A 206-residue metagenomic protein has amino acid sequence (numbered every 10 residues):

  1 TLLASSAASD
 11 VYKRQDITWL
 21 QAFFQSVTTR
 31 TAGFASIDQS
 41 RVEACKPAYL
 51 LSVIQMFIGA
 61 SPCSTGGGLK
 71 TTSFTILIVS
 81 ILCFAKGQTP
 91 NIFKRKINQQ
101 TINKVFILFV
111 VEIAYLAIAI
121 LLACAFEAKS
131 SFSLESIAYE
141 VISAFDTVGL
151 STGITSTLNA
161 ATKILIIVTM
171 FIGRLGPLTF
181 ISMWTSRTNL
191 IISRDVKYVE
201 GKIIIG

Functional and structural regions predicted by a protein language model:
T1-Y12: Single conserved hydrophobic/aromatic residue that forms the stacking wall/gate of nucleotide- or nucleobase-binding
K13, V27, A44, S64 (+3 more regions): Hydrophobic alpha-helical scaffolding
K13-A44, L50-G59, F132-N159, L165-I167: Pore-loop/selectivity-filter region of tetrameric P-loop cation channels
D16-T31, I78-T101, I142-F145, I192-G206: Juxtamembrane inter-helical linkers in multi-pass membrane proteins
T29-I37, S61-T65, Q88, E112 (+3 more regions): Short secondary-structure junctions and interdomain/linker hinges
I37-C83, I154-L190: Pore domain of cation channels
I54, G68-Y139, V148, R174: C-terminal structural cap/anchor segments
A119-G206: Transmembrane alpha-helical segments and their short flanking loops that form helix-hairpins/helix-helix interfaces
